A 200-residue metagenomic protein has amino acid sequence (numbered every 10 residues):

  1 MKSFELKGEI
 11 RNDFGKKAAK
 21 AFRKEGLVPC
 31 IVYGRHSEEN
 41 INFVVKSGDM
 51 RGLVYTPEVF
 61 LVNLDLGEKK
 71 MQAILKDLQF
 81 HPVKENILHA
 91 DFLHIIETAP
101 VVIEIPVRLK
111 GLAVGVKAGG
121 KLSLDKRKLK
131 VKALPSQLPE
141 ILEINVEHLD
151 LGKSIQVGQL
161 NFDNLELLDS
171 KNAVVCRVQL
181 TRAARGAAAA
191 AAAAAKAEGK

Functional and structural regions predicted by a protein language model:
M1-K200: Acidic, negatively charged sequence tracts
